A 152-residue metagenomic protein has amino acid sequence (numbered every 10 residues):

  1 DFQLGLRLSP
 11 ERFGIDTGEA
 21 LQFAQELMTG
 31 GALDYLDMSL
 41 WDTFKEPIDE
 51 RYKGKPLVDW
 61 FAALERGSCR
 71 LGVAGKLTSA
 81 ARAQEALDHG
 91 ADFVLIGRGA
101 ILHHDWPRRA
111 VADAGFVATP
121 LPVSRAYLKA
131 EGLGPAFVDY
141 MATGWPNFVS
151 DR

Functional and structural regions predicted by a protein language model:
D1-R152: Flavin-dependent oxidoreductase catalytic cores
